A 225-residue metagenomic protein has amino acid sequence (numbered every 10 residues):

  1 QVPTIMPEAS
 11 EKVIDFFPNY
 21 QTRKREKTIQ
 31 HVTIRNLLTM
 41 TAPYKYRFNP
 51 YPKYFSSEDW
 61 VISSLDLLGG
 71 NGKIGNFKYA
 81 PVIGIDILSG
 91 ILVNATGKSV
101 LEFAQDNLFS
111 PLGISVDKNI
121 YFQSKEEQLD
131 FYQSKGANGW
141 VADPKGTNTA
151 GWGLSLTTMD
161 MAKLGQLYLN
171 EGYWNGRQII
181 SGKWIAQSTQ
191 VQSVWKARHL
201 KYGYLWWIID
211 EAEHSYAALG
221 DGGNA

Functional and structural regions predicted by a protein language model:
Q1-S10, L88-L92, M161-L164: Active-site SXXK
V2-A42, T96-T147: Active-site helix/loop module of the DD-peptidase/beta-lactamase fold, centered on the serine-lysine SxxK catalytic
H31-I34, P81-I85, T158-A162: Short alpha-helical patches at coil-to-helix transitions and adjacent helical residues in well-structured domains
L37-L38, S64-L65, S188: A generic structural signal for nonpolar/aromatic side chains embedded in well-ordered alpha-helices
T41, K45-F48, E171-G172: A general structural signal marking secondary-structure boundaries and capping sites
R47-K125, T147, W152: Catalytic-site signature segments of enzymes, centered on catalytic residues
E102, F122-G222: Penicillin-binding protein/beta-lactamase superfamily catalytic region
